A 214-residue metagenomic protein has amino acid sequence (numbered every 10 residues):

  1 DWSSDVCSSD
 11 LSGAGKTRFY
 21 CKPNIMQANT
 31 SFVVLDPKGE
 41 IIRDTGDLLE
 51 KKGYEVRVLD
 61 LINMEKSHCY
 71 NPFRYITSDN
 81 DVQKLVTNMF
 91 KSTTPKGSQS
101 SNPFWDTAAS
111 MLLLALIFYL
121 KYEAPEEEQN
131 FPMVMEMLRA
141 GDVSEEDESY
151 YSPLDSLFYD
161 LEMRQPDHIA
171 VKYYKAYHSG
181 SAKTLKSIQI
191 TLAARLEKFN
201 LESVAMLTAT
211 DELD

Functional and structural regions predicted by a protein language model:
D5-D214: P-loop NTPase motor domains
